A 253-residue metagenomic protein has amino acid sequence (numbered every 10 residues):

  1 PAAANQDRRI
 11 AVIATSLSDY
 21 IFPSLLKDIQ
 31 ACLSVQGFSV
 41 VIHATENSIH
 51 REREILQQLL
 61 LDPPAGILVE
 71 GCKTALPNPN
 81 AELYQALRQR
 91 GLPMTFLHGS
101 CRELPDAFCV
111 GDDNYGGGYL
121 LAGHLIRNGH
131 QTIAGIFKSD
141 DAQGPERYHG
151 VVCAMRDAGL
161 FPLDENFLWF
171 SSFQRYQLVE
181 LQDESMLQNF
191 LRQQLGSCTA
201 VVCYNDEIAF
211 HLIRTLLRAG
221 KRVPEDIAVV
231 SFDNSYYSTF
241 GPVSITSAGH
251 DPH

Functional and structural regions predicted by a protein language model:
P1-K27, Q36, E46, L59-L61: N-terminal helix-turn-helix/winged-helix DNA-binding helices and compositionally similar short basic alpha-helical
A31-P77: Central regulatory/effector-binding core of bacterial HTH transcription factors
L33-A44, V152-E184: Short beta-strand elements in bilobed, periplasmic/extracellular small-molecule ligand-binding domains
N47, E70-G116, L120, E207 (+1 more regions): Flexible loop/hinge segments that line or gate small-molecule binding clefts
P64-K73, T95, A134-K138, Q194-N205 (+1 more regions): Periplasmic-binding protein-like
F108-G135, C153, E180-N189, A209 (+1 more regions): Hydrophobic alpha-helical segments within soluble ligand-binding/sensing domains
T132, P162-N166, R222-V229: Short acidic capping loops at alpha-helix termini that bridge into adjacent secondary structure
E184-H253: Flexible loop/turn connectors
